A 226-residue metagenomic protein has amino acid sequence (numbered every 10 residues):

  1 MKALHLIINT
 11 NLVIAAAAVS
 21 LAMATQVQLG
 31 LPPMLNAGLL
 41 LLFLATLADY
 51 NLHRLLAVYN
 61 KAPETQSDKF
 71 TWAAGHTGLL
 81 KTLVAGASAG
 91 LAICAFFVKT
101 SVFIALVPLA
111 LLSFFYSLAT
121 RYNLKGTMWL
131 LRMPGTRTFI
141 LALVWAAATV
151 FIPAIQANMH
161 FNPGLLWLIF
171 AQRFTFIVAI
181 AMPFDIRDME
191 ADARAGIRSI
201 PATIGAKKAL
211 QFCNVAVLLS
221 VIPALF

Functional and structural regions predicted by a protein language model:
M1-A16, L55-L83, L118-L143, S199-Q211: Interhelical loop and helix-boundary elements at the membrane-water interface of polytopic inner-membrane proteins
V19-M23, L42-R54, S88-A89, A110-L118: Central hydrophobic cores of alpha-helical transmembrane segments in multi-pass inner-membrane proteins across all
S20-L41, L91-I104, T149-A171, I222-F226: Helix-coil boundary and interhelical linker segments in multi-pass alpha-helical membrane proteins
L42-Q66, I177-P201: Acidic (Asp/Glu-rich) catalytic motifs at the cytosolic membrane interface
H76-A157: Intramembrane alpha-helical segments
L111, A171, V215-L218: Hydrophobic residues within alpha-helical transmembrane segments of multi-pass solute transporters/permease subunits
P134, T138-P183, M189: Functional transmembrane core segments of multi-pass inner-membrane proteins
M189-F226: Glycine/small-residue-rich hydrophobic helix-like segments
